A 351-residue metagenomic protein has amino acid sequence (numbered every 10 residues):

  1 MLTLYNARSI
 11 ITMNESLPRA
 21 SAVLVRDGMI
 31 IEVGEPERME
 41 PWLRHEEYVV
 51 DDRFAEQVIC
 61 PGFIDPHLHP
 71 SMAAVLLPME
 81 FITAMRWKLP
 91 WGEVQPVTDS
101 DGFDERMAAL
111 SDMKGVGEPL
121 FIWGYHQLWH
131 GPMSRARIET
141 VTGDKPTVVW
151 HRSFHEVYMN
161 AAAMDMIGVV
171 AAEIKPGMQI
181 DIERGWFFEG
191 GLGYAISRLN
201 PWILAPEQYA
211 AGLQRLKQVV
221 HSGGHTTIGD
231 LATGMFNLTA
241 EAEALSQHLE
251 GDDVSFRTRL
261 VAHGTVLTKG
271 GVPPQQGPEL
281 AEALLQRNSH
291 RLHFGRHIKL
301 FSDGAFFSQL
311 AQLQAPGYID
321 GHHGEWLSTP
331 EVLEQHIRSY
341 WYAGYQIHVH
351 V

Functional and structural regions predicted by a protein language model:
L2-N6, I11, E15-R26, I30-Q276 (+3 more regions): Divalent metal-binding segments
P278-A283: Flexible, glycine/threonine-enriched loop-and-boundary segments that flank and lead into catalytic domains of large
Q286-S289: Accessory "access/gating" subregions that flank catalytic or transport cores
S302: A conserved non-catalytic segment of reverse transcriptases and RNA-directed RNA polymerases corresponding to the late
